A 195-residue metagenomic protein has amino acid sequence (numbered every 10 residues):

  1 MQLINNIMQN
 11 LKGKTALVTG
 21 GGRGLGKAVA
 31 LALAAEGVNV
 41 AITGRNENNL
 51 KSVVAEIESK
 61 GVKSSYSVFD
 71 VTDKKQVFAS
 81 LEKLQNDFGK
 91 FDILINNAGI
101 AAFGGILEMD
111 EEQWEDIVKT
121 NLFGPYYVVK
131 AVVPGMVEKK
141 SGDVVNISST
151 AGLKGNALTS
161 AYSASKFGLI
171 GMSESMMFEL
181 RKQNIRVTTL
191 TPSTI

Functional and structural regions predicted by a protein language model:
G22-G24: Conserved glycine-rich cofactor-binding loop
E47-N48, V68-S80, E111: The beta1-alpha1 cofactor-binding region of Rossmann-like NAD(H)/NADP(H)-dependent oxidoreductases
G105-I106, Q113-V118: Substrate-binding pocket helix/loop in short-chain dehydrogenase/reductase
L107, K154-S160: Active-site loop immediately N-terminal to the catalytic Tyr-X3-Lys motif of short-chain dehydrogenase/reductase
V129, S165: Active-site helix of classical SDR
P134, F178-E179: Alpha-helical segment proximal to the catalytic Tyr-Lys
S149: Residue(s) in the substrate-gating loop at a strand-loop-helix junction that position the organic substrate next
